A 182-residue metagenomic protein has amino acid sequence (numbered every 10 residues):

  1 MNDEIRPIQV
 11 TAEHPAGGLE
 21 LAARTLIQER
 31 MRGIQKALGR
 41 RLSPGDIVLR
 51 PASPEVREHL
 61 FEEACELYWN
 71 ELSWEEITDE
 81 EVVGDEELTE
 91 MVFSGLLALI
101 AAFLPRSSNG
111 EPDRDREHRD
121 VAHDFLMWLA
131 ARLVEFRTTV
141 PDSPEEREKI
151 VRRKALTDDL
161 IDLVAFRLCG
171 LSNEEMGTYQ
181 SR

Functional and structural regions predicted by a protein language model:
M1-R182: S-adenosyl-L-methionine
